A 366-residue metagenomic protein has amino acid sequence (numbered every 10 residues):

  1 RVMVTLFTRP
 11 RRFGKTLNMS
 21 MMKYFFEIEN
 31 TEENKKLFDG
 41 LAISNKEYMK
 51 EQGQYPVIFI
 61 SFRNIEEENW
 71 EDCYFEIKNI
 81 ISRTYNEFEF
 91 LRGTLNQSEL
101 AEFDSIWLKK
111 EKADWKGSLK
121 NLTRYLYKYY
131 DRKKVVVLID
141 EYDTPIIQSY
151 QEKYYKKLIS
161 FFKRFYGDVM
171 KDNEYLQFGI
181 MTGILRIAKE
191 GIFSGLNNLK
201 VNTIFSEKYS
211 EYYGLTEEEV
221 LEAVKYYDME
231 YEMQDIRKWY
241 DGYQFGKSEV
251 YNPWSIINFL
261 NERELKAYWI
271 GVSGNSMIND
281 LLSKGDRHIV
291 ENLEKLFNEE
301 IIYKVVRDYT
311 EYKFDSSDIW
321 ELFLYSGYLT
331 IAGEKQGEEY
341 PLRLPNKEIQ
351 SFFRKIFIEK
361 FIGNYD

Functional and structural regions predicted by a protein language model:
R1-D366: Phosphate-binding site recognition
